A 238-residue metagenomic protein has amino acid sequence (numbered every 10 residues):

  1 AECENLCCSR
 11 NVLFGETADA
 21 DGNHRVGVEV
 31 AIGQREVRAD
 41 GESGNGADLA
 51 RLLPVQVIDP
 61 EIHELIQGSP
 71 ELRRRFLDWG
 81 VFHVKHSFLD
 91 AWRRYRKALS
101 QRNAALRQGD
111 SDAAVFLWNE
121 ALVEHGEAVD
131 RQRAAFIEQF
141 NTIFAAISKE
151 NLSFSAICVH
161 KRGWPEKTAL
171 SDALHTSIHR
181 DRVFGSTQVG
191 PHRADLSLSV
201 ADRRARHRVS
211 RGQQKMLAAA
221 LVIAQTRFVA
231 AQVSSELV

Functional and structural regions predicted by a protein language model:
A1-L72, L77-F88, E138-A146, S171 (+1 more regions): Nucleotide-state sensing region of NTPase/ATPase domains
R10, R35, R73-R74, R102 (+4 more regions): Basic side chains
G15, G22, G27, G33 (+12 more regions): Residue-identity detector for glycine
V57, L237-V238: Walker B beta-strand of ABC/ABC-like P-loop ATPase nucleotide-binding domains, specifically the conserved hydrophobic
H63-N151, K161-R162: An accessory alpha-helical subdomain
A113-L237: Conserved NTPase motor "head" modules and their coupling/switch loops across ABC/AAA+ ATPases, GTPases, and GHKL ATPases
